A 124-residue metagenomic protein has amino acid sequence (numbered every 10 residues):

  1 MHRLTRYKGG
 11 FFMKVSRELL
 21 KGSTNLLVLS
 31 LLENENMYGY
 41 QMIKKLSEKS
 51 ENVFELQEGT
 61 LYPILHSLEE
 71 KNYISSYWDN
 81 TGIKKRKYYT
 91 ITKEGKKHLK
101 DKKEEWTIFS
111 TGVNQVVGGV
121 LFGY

Functional and structural regions predicted by a protein language model:
M1-V15: Short, intrinsically disordered or compositionally biased N-terminal tails of bacterial proteins
K14-E18, Y77-W78: Short beta-strand/turn micro-motifs at beta-sheet edges
R17-E18, Y73, G123-Y124: Short, contiguous hydrophobic alpha-helices characteristic of membrane insertion segments
E18-T60: N-terminal helix-turn-helix DNA-binding core of bacterial DNA-binding proteins
E69-K85, T90: Beta-hairpin "wing" of winged helix-turn-helix
K84-K103: Basic, amphipathic "hinge/linker" alpha-helix immediately C-terminal to the N-terminal HTH DNA-binding motif
K97-Y124: Amphipathic alpha-helical dimerization/coiled-coil segments that flank or bridge DNA-binding/regulatory modules
